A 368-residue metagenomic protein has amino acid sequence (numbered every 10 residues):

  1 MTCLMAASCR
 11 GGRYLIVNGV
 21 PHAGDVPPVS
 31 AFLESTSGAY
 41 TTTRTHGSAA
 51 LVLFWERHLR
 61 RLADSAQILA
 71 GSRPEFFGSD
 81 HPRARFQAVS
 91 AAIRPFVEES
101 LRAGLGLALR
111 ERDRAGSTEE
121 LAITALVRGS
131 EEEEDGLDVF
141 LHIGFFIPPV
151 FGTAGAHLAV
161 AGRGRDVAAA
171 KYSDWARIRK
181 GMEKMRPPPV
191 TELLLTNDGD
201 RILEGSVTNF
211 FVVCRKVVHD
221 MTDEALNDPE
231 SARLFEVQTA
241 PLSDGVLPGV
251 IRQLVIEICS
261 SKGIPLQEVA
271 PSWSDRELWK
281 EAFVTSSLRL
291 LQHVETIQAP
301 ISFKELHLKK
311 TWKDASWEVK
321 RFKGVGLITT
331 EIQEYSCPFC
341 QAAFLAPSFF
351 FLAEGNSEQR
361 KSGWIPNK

Functional and structural regions predicted by a protein language model:
M1-L194, D198-R201, H219, D223-P229 (+2 more regions): Conserved alpha/beta cores of soluble small-molecule-handling proteins
L194-N197, G205-K216: Short conserved beta-strand segments at catalytic cores or DNA/RNA-binding microdomains of nucleic-acid binding
N209, A225-L226, D244: A generic structural motif
Q238-V250: Short, contiguous acidic and Ser/Thr-rich linear segments
